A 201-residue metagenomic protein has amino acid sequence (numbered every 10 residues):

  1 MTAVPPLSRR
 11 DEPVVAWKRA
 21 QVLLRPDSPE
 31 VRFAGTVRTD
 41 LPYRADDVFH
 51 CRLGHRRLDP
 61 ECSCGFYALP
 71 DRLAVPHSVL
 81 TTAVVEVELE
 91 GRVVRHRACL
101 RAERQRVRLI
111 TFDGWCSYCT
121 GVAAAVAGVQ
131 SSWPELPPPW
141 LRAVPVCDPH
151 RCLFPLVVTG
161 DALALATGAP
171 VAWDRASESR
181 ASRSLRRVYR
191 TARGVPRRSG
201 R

Functional and structural regions predicted by a protein language model:
M1-C64, L80-A98: ADP-ribose/NAD+-binding catalytic cleft of ART/PARP-like enzymes
D47, L58, L109-W115, W140-A143: Short metal-coordination and nucleic-acid-contact micro-motifs, chiefly zinc-binding Cys/His arrays
R72-T81: Short active-site loop/helix that positions an aromatic residue
V79, T111-D113, T120-A124: Long amphipathic alpha-helical coiled-coil/heptad-repeat bundle
C116-C119, V144-H150: Short cysteine-rich clusters marking metal-coordination/redox-active sites
G121-V129, C152-V157: Short functional micro-motifs and their immediate structural scaffolds
V129-R142: Short linker/helix segments within small regulatory modules
V146, R151-R201: Extended, charged low-complexity segments that frequently continue into or abut oligomerization scaffolds
